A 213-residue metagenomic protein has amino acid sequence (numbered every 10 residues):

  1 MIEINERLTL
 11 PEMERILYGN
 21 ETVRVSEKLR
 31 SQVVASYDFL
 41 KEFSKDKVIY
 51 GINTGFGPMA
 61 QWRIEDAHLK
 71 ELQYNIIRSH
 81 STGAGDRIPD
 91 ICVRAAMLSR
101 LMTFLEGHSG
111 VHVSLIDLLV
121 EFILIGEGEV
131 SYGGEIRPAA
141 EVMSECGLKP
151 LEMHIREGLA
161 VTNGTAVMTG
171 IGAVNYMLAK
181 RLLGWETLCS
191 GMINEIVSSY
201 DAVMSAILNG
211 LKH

Functional and structural regions predicted by a protein language model:
M1-H213: Conserved, well-structured ligand/cofactor-binding cores
